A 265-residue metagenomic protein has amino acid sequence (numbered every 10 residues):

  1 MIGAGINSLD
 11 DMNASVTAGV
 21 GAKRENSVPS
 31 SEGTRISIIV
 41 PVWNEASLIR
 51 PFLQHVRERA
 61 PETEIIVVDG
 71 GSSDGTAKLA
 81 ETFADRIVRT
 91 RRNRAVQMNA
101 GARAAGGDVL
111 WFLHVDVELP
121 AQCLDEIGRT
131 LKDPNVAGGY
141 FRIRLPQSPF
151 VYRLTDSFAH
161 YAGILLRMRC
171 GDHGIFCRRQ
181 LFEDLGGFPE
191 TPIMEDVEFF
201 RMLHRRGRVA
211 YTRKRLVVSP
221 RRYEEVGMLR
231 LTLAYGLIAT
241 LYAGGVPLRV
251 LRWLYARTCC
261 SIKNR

Functional and structural regions predicted by a protein language model:
I2-G19, K23-E32, R201-R265: Hydrophobic helical membrane-anchoring modules
N44-R59: Short, well-formed alpha-helical segments that are part of the catalytic scaffolds of diverse glycosyltransferases
S47-P51, D74-T82: Acidic helix N-cap motif at the loop->helix transition within catalytic regions of sugar-transfer enzymes
H55, D69-A77, V117: A conserved acidic beta->alpha catalytic loop
T63, A77-A104: Conserved donor nucleotide-binding strand/loop of the catalytic core
G75, V115-R129, R201: Acidic donor-binding/catalytic loop of UDP-sugar-dependent glycosyltransferases, especially processive GT2
L110: Short aromatic/hydrophobic "clamp" motif used to bind/position activated sugar donors
Q122-V151: Conserved donor NDP-sugar-binding/catalytic core segment of glycosyltransferases
